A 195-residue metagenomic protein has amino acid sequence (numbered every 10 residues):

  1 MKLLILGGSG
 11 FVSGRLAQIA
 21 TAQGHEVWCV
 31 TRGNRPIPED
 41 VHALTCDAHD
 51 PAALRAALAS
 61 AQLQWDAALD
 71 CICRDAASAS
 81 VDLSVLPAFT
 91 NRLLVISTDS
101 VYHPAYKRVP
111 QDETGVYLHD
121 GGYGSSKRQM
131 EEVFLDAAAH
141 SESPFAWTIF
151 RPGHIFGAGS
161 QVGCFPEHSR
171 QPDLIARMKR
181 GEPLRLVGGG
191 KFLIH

Functional and structural regions predicted by a protein language model:
L3-Q23: N-terminal Rossmann NAD(P)H-binding glycine-rich loop of SDR-like oxidoreductase domains
L6, V30, C71, I96-T98 (+1 more regions): SDR active-site strand-loop-helix element
V30-N34, A48: N-terminal Rossmann-fold cofactor-binding loop
E39-P51, A67, I72-R74: Rossmann-fold cofactor-recognition segment
P51-L63: Short amphipathic alpha-helix with an adjacent loop that forms part of the alpha/beta core around
L63-P110, L118-G121, S125-A139: NAD(P)-cofactor binding segment of oxidoreductase domains
F134-G163, L186: Conserved beta-loop-beta element that borders a ligand/cofactor-binding pocket
L174-H195: A conserved pocket-lining segment of Rossmann-fold NAD(P)-dependent short-chain dehydrogenase/reductase
